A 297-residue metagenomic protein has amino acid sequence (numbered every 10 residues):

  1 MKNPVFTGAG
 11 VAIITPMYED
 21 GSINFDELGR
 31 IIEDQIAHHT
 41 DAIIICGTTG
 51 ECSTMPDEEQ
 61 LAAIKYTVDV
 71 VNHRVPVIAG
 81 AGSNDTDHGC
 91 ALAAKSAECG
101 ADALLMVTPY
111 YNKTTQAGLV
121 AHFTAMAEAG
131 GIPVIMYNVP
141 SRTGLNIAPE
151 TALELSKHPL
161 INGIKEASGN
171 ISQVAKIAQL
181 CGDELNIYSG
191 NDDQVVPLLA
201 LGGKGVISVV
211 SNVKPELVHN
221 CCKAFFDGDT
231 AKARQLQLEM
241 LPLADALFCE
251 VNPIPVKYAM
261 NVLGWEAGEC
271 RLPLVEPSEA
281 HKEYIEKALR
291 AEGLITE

Functional and structural regions predicted by a protein language model:
K2-V11, T15-G144: Active-site beta->alpha loop and helix N-cap motifs at the rims of alpha/beta catalytic domains
V5-P16, D34, H38-T40, A200-G203 (+1 more regions): C-terminal alpha-helical cap/extension of soluble enzyme domains
V11, T15, N24, G50-S53 (+10 more regions): Short, flexible micro-motifs
L28, Q60, I64, G89 (+6 more regions): A general structural signal for well-ordered alpha-helical segments in protein cores
M55-E58, A91, Q116-L119, I147-P149 (+4 more regions): Short secondary-structure transition/capping segments
A62, Y66-V71, K95, C99 (+8 more regions): Alpha-helical structural signal in soluble globular domains
E128, R142-F248: Catalytic alpha/beta core domains of metabolic enzymes, predominantly
N138, L160-I161, R271-L272: Glycine-rich phosphate-binding "P-loop"
